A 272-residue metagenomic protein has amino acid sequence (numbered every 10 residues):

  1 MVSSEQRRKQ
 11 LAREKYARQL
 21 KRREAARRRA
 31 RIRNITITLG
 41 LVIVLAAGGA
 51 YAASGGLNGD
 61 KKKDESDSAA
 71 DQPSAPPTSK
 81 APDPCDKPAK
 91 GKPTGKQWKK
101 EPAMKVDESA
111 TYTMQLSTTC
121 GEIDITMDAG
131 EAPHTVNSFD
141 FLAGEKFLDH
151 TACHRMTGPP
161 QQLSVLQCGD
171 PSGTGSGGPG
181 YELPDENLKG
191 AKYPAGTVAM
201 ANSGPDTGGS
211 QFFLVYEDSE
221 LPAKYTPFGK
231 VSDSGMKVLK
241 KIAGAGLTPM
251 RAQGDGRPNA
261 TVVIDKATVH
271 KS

Functional and structural regions predicted by a protein language model:
M1-S272: Cyclophilin-like peptidyl-prolyl cis-trans isomerases
